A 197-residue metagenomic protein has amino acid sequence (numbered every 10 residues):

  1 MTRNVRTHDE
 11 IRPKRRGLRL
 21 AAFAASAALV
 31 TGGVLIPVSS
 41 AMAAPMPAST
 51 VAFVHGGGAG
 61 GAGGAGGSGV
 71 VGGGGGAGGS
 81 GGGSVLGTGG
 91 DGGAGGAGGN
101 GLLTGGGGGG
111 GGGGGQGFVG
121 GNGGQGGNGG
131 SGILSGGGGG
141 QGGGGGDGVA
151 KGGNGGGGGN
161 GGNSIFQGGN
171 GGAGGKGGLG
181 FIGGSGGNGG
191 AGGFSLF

Functional and structural regions predicted by a protein language model:
M1-G57, G193: Low-complexity repetitive segments in secreted/extracellular proteins
S49-F197: Glycine-centric low-complexity repeat segments
